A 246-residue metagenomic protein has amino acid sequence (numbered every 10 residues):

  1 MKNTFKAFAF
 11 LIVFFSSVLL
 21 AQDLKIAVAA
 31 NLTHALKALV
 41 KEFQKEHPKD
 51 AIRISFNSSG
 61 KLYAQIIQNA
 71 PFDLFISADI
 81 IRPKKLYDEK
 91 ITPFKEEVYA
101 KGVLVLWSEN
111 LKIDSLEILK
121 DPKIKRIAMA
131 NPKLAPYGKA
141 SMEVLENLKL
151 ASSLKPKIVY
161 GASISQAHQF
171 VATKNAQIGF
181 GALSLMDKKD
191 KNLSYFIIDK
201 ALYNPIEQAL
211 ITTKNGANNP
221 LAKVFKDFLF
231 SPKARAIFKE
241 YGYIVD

Functional and structural regions predicted by a protein language model:
M1-N3: N-terminal secretory signal peptides that target proteins for export/translocation
K6-V18: Bacterial N-terminal signal peptides
A21-E46, F56, G60, A64-Q68 (+4 more regions): Exported/periplasmic ABC-transporter solute-binding proteins
I52-I54: Hydrophobic/aromatic anchor residues within beta-strands of the central parallel beta-sheet of Rossmann-like
